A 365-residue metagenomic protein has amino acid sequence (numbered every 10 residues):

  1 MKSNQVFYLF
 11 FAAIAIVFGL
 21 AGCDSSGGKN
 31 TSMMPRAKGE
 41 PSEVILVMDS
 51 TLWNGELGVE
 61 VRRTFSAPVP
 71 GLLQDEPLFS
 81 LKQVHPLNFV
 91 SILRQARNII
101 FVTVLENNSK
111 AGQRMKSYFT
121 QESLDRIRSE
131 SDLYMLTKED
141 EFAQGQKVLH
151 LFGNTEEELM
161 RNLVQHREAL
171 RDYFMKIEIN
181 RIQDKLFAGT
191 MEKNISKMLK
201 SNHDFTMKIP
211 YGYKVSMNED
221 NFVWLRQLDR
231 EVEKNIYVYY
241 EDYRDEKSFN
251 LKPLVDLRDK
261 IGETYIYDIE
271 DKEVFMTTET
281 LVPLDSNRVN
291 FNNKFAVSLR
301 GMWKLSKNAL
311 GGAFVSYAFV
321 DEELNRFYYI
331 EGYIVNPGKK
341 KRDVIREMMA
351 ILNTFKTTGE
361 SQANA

Functional and structural regions predicted by a protein language model:
M1-F10: Bacterial N-terminal signal peptides that target proteins for export
F18-G22: C-terminal motif of bacterial Sec signal peptides marking the signal peptidase cleavage site
D24-G27, M34-Q83, A188-M217: N-terminal "mature-domain start" segment
S26-L52, T103-S109, R114-M191: Solvent-exposed alpha-helical segments and adjacent loops that form catalytic or protein-interaction surfaces
G28-N30, I45-T51, V84-L87, P210-M276: Secretory pathway targeting signatures of secreted, lumenal, and periplasmic proteins
L87-N98, V102-G153, E157, Y265-L324 (+1 more regions): Signature of long, low-cysteine stretches enriched in small and polar/charged residues
Q144-Q146, G153, R161-N162, H166 (+2 more regions): Acidic/His-rich structured neighborhood in mature extracellular/periplasmic domains
M160-D184, Y213, N325-A365: Surface-exposed amphipathic alpha-helical segments
